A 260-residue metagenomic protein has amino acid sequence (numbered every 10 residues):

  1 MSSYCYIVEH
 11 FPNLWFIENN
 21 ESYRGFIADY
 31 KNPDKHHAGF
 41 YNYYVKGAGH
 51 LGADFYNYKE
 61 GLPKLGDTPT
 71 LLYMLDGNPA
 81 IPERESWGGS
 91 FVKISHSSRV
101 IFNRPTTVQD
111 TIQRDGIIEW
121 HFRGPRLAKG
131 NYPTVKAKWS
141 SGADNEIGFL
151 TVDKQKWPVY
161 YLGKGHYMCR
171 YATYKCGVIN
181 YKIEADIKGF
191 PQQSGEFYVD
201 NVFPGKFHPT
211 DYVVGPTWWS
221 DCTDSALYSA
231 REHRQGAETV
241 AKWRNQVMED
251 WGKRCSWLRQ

Functional and structural regions predicted by a protein language model:
M1-Q260: N-terminal acidic, glycine/proline-rich low-complexity segments
